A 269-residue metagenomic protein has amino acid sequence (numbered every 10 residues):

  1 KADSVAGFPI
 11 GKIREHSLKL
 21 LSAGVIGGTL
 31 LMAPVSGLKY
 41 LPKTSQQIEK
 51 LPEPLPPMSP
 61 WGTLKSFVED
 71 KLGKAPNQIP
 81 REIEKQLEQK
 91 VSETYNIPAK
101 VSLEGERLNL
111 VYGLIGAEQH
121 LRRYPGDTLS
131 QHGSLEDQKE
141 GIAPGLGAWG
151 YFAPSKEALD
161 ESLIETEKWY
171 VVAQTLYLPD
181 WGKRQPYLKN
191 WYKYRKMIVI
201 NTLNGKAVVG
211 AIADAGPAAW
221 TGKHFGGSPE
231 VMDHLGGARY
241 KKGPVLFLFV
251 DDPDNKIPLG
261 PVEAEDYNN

Functional and structural regions predicted by a protein language model:
K1-L203, A207-N269: Secreted/periplasmic proteins
